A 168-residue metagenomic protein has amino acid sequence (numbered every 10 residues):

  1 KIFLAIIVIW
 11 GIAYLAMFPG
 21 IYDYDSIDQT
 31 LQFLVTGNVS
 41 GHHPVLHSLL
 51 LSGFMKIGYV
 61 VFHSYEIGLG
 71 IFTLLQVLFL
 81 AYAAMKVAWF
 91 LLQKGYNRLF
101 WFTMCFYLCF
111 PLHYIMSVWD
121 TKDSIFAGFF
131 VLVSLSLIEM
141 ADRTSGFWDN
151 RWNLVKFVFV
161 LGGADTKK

Functional and structural regions predicted by a protein language model:
K1, L92-K94, I138-V155: Membrane-interface junctions at the ends of membrane-embedded or membrane-associated helices
K1-Y22: Transmembrane signal-anchor helices characteristic of membrane glycosylation enzymes that use polyprenol
M17-L31, N38-F54, F62-I67: Extracytoplasmic catalytic/substrate-binding loops of multi-pass membrane glycan-assembly enzymes
Y24, I115-I125: Short acidic/glycine- and proline-prone juxtamembrane loop motifs at membrane-interface regions of multi-pass membrane
L34, K86, F126-S145: Specific aromatic-rich, kink-prone transmembrane helix
L74-K94: Transmembrane-helix motifs of polytopic, lipid-linked glycan transferases
F100-P111, A164: Short helix- or helix-capping micro-motifs that position conserved polar/aromatic residues at function-defining sites
R151-K168: Membrane-interface alpha helices of multi-pass inner-membrane proteins
